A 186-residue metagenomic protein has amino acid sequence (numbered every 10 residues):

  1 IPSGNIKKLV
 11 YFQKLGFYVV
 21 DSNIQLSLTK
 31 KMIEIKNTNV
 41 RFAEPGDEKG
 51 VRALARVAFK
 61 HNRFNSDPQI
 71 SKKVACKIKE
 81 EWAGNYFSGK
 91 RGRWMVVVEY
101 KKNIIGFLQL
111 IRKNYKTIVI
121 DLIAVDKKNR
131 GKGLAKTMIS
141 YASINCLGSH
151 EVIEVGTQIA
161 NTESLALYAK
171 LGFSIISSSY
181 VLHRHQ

Functional and structural regions predicted by a protein language model:
I1-G46, S179-R184: Acyl-donor-binding surface of acyltransferase catalytic domains
I1-S3, T117, C146-T157: Conserved GNAT acetyl-CoA-binding A-motif
P2, I123-R130, T157-Q158: A short, internal acetyl-CoA/4′-phosphopantetheine-binding micro-motif in the GNAT/acyltransferase core
V10-F12, Y168, F173: Conserved active-site tyrosine of GNAT-family acetyltransferases
V20-N23, R112-D121, R130, S149-E151 (+1 more regions): A conserved beta-turn-beta hairpin within the catalytic core of GNAT-like acetyltransferases that forms part
N39-N62: A short beta-loop-alpha structural element at the N-terminal edge of CoA-dependent acyl/N-acetyltransferase catalytic
F64-I78, G84-I118, L122-V125: A conserved beta-strand-loop-helix scaffold within acyl/acetyltransferase catalytic domains
V125, G131-I144, L165-K170: Conserved acetyl-CoA-binding loop-helix of GNAT-fold acetyltransferases
